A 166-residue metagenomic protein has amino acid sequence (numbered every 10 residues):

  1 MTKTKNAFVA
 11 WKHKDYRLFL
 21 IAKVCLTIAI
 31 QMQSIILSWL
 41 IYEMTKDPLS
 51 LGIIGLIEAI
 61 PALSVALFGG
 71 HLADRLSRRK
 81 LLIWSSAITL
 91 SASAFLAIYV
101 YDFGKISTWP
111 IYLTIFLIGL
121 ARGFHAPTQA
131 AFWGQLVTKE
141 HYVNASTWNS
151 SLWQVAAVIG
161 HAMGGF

Functional and structural regions predicted by a protein language model:
M1-F166: Alpha-helical transmembrane-bundle signature of multi-pass membrane transport and export proteins
